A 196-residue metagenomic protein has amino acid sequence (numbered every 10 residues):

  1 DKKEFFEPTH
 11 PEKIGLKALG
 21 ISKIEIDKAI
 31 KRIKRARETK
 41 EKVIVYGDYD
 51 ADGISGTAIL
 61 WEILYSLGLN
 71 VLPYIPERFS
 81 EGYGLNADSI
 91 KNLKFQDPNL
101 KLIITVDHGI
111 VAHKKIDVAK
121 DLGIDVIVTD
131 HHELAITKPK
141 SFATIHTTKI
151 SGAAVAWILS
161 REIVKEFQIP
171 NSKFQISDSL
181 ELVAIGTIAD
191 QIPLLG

Functional and structural regions predicted by a protein language model:
D1-G196: Replace "Mg2+/Mn2+-dependent" with "divalent metal-dependent
